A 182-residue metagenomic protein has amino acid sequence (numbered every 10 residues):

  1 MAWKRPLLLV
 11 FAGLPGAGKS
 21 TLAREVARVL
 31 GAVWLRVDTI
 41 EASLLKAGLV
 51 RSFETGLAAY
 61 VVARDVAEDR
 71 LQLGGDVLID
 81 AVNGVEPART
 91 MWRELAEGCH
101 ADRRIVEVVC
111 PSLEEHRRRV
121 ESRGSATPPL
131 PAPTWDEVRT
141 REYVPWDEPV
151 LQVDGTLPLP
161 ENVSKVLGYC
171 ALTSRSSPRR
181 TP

Functional and structural regions predicted by a protein language model:
M1-R5: Phosphate-binding P-loop
L8: Walker A (P-loop) ATP-phosphate-binding motif of ABC ATPase nucleotide-binding domains
F11: Hydrophobic anchor at the beta1->P-loop junction of P-loop NTPases
L14: P-loop (Walker A) phosphate-binding loop of NTP-binding proteins
A17, T21-L73: Conserved substrate/cofactor phosphate-moiety recognition/catalytic segment in nucleotide-dependent phosphotransferases
L57-R103: Glycine-rich phosphate-binding loop used to anchor ATP phosphates in small-molecule kinases, encompassing both
C99-R119, V153: Conserved phosphate-donor/acceptor-positioning beta-strand/loop module used by diverse small-molecule
S122-K165, T173, S177-P182: Small-molecule kinase domains that catalyze NTP-dependent phosphoryl transfer to phosphate-bearing small molecules
